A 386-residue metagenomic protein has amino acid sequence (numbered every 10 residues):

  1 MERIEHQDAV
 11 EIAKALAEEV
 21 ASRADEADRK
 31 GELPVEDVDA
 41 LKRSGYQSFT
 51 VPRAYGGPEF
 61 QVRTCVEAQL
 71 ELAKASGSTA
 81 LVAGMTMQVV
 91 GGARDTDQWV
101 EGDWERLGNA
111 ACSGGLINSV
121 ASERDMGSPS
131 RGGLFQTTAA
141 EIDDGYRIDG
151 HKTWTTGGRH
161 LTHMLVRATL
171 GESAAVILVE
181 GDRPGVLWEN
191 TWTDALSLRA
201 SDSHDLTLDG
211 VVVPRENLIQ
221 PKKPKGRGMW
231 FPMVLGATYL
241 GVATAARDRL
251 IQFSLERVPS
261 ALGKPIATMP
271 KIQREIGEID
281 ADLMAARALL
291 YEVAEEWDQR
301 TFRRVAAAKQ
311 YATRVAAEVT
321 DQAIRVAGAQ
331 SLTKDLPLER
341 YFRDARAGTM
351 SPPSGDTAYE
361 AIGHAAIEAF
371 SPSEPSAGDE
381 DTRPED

Functional and structural regions predicted by a protein language model:
L16, G236, A243-A246, L250 (+6 more regions): Amphipathic alpha-helices that form helix-helix packing interfaces
L16-D25: N-terminal capping segment at the start of a domain
D25-R29, M284-Y311, I324-L332: C-terminal helix-coil-helix/basic helical segment that borders enzyme active sites and/or dimer interfaces and provides
L33-R43, S48-D149, T156: Glycine-rich flavin
H151-W188: A short core secondary-structure module
T153-G158, L235, G348-S351: Glycine-rich phosphate/pyrophosphate-binding beta-alpha loops
T193-D282: Glycine-rich beta->alpha junctions and the first turn(s) of the following alpha-helix
A329-D386: Glycine-rich phosphate/cofactor-binding loops in nucleotide/flavin-utilizing enzymes
